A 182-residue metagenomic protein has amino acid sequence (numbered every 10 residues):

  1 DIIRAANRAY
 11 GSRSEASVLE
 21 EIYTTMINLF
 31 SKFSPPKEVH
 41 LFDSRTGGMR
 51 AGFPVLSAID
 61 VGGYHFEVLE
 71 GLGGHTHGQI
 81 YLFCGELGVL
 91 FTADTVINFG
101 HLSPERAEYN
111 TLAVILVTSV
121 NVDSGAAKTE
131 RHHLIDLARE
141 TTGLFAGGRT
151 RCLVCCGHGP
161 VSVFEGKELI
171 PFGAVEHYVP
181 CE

Functional and structural regions predicted by a protein language model:
D1, H75, H158: Histidine-centered divalent metal-coordination motifs
D1-R4, S162-F164: Short, charged/polar "capping" segments at the starts of alpha-helices and the immediately preceding loops
I2-E70, A126-I135: Metallo-beta-lactamase
P54-A58, Q79-Y81, R151: Short, acidic/polar N-cap/turn motifs at the starts of alpha helices
V61-G62, L82-E86: Active-site beta-strand termini and strand-to-loop segments that position acidic
F66-I80: Active-site glycine- and acidic-residue-rich loops that bind and position anionic ligands or nucleotide-like cofactors
G88, T92-E182: Cap/insert and terminal regions of metallo-dependent hydrolase folds
